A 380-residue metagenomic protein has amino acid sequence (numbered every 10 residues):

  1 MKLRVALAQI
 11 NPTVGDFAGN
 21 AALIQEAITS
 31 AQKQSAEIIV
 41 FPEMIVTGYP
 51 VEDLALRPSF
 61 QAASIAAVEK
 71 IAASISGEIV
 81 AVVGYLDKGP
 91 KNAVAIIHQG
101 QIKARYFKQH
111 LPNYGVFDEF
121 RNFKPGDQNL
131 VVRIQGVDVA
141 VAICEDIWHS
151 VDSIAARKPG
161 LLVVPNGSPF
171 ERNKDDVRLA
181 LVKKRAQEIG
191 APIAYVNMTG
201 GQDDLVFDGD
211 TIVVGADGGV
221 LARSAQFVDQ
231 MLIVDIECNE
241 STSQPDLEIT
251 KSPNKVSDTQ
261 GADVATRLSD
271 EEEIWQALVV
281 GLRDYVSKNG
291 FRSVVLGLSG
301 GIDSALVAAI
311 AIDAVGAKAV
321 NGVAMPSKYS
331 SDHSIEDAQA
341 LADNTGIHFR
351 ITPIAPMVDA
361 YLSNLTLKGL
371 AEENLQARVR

Functional and structural regions predicted by a protein language model:
M1-G297, A308-A317, A324, N344 (+1 more regions): Enzyme catalytic cores with a strong preference for nitrogen-chemistry domains
M231-D235, P253-N254, A319-A324, S330-A377: A conserved beta-strand->alpha-helix junction
L278, Q376-R380: Phosphate-binding chemistry for phosphorylated carbohydrates and sugar-nucleotides
R292-S304, M357-V358: A glycine-rich phosphate-binding loop feature that marks nucleotide/adenosyl-phosphate handling sites
L298-G300, P326, R380: Active-site nucleophile and cofactor-binding loops and adjacent substrate-binding regions of central metabolic enzymes
S304-V307, S331-D332: Short glycine/serine/threonine-rich phosphate/pyrophosphate-binding segments that cradle anionic phosphate groups
